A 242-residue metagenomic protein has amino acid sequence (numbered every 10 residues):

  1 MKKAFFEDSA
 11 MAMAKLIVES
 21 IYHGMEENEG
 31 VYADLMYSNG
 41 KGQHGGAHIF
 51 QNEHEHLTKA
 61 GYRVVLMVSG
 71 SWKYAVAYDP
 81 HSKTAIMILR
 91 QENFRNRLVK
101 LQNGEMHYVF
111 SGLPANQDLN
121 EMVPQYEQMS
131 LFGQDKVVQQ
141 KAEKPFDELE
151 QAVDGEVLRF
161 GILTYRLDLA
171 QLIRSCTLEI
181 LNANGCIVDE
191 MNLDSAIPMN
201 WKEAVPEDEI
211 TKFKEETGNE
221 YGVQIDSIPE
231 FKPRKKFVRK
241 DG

Functional and structural regions predicted by a protein language model:
M1-H44: Interdomain/boundary linker segments immediately adjacent to catalytic/signaling cores
D34-G40, I49, T58-R63, S69: Glycine-enriched, solvent-exposed interface loops adjoining structured elements
G42, G46, F50, N93: Nuclease catalytic cores
H48, L131, R159-L163: Mature, Sec-exported extracytoplasmic domains of Gram-positive
L57-A85: A short acidic/basic microdomain associated with nuclease active sites
T84-A142: A recognition module on extended beta-rich or small alphabeta surfaces enriched in W/G with H and D/E
Q140-G242: Glycine-rich, aromatic-bearing surface loops/beta-hairpins
